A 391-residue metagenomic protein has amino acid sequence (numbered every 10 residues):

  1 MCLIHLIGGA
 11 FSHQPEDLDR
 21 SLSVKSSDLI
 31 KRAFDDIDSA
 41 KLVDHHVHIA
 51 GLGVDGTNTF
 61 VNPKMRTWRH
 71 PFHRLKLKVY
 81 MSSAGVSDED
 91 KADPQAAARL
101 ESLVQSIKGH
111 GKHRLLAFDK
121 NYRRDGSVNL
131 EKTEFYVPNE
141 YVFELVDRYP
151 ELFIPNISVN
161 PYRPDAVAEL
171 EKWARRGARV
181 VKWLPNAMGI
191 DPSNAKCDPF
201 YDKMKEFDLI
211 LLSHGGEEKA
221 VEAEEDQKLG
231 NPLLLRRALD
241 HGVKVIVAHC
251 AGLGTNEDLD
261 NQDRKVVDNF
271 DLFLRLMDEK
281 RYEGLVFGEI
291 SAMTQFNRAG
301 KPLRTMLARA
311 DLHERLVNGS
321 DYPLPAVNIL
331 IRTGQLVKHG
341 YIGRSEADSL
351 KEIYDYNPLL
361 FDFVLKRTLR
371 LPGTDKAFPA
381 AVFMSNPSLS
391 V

Functional and structural regions predicted by a protein language model:
L3-L116, Y122-T133, P372-A377: An N-terminally biased module of ancient metal coordination in phosphate/nucleic-acid-related enzymes
E16-K25, K112, F118-K228, A292: Active-site gating/metal-coordination segments in enzymes
L18-V24, L253-V391: H/E-rich (His + Asp/Glu) clusters that bind or coordinate divalent metals
V43-V47, H113-L115, F153-I157, V181-W183 (+4 more regions): Hydrophobic faces of well-ordered beta-strands that scaffold small-molecule active sites in alpha/beta enzyme cores
H46-A50, N160, N186-A187, G216-E218 (+3 more regions): Catalytic metal-binding/acid-base residues of hydrolase active sites
T59-F60, A84-A92, Y122-E134, A220-L229 (+2 more regions): Short, flexible/disordered intra-domain loops and linkers
S83-L103, K132-F143, C197, Q227-L233 (+6 more regions): Well-ordered, non-membrane alpha-helical segments in soluble/globular domains
D165-K182, G189-L285, N297-V317: Histidine/acidic residue-rich metal-binding segments in metalloenzymes
